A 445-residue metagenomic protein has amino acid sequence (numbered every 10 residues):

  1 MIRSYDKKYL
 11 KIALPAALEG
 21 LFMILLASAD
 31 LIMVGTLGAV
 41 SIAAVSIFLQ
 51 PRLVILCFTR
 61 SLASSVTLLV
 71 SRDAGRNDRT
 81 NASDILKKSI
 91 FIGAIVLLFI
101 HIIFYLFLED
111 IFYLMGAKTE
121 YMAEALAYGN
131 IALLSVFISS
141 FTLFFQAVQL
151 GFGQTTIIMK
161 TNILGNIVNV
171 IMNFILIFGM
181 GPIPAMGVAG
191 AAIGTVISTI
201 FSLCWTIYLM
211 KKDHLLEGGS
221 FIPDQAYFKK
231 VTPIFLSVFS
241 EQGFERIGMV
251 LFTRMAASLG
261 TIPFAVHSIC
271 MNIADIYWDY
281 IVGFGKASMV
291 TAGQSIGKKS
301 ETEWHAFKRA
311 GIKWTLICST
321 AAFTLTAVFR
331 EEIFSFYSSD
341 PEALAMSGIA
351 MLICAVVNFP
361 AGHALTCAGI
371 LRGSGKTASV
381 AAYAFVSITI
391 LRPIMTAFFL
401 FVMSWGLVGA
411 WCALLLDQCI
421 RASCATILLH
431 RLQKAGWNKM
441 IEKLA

Functional and structural regions predicted by a protein language model:
M1-A16, V70-F137, I183-L236, A292-V357 (+1 more regions): Short alpha-helical transmembrane segments in multi-pass integral membrane proteins
S4-I32, T36-L37, L53-S65, L69 (+6 more regions): N-terminal transmembrane alpha-helices
K11-D30, I131, G165, S198-S202 (+4 more regions): Transmembrane helical elements of multi-pass membrane transporters/channels
L25-A43, F112-T119, I175-M186, G243-I276 (+3 more regions): Helix-terminus/linker motif at the lipid-water interface of multi-pass membrane proteins
S28-I32, I102, F144-V148, I171-F178 (+7 more regions): Alpha-helical transmembrane segments of multipass membrane proteins
D30, V66-T67, F107-L108, F145 (+12 more regions): Hydrophobic/aromatic residues in alpha-helical transmembrane segments
I42-I102, S139-I158, F264-R330, A361-F385: Small-residue-rich hydrophobic transmembrane alpha-helices
A63, A132-L150, I158-N166, A191-T206 (+5 more regions): Short runs within selected transmembrane alpha-helices of multi-pass transporters and secretion channels
